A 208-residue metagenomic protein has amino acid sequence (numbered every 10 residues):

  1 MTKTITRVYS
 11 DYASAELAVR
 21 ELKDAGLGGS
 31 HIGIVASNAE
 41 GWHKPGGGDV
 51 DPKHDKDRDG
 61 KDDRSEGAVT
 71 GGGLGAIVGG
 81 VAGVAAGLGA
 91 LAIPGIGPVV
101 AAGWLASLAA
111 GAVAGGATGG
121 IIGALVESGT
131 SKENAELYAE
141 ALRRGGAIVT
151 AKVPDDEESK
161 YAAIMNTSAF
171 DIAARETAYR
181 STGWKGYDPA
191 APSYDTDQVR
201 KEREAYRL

Functional and structural regions predicted by a protein language model:
M1-L208: Intrinsically disordered, low-complexity, hydrophilic segments
